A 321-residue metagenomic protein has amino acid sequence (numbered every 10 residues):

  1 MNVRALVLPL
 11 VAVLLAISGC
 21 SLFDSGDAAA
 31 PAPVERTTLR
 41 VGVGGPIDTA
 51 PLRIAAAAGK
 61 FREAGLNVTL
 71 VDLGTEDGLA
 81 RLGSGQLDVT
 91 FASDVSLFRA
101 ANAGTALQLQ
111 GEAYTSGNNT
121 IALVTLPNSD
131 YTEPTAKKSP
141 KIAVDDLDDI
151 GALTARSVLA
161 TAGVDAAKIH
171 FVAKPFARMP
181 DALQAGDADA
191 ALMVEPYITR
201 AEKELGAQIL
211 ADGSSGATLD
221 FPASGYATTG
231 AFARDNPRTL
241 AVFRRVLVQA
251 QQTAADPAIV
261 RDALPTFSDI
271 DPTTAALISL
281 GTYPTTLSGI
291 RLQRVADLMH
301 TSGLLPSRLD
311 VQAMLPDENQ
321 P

Functional and structural regions predicted by a protein language model:
M1-L10: Bacterial N-terminal signal peptides that target proteins for export
A16-G19: C-terminal motif of bacterial Sec signal peptides marking the signal peptidase cleavage site
S21-D24: Bacterial signal peptide processing site
D27-A162, A173, D189, I209-L210 (+1 more regions): Short, glycine-/small- and polar/acidic-enriched structural segments that line small-molecule recognition paths
V95, F171-V172, F176-D262: Pocket-lining segment of extracytoplasmic ligand-binding domains
S116, S215-L219, T282-G289: Short, solvent-exposed loop/beta-turn-alpha elements that line the ligand-binding surface or hinge of extracytoplasmic
R234-L304: Secondary-structure end/capping motifs
H300-P321: Conserved C-terminal helix/tail region of periplasmic/extracytoplasmic solute-binding proteins
